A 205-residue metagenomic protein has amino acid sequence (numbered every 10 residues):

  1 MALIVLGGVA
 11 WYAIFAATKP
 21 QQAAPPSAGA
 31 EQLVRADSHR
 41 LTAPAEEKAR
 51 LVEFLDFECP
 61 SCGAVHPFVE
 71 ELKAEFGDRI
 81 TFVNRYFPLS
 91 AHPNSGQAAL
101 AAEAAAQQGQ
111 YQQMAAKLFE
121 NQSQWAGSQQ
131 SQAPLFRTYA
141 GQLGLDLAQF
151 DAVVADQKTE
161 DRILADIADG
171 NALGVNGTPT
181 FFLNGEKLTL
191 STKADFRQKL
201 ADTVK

Functional and structural regions predicted by a protein language model:
M1-A17, Y139-K205: C-terminal cap of thioredoxin/glutaredoxin-like
M1-S90, L164-I167, D202-K205: Extracytoplasmic thiol/disulfide redox context detector
K48, E58-V65, A91-S95, Q107-Y111 (+6 more regions): Solvent-exposed, acidic/flexible segments
L55, Y86, L118, V154 (+1 more regions): A mature extracytoplasmic/lumenal domain signature
A64-E71, G96-L100, Q113, K117 (+6 more regions): Extracytoplasmic/secreted proteins, especially bacterial periplasmic and envelope-associated proteins
E70, G77, G109, F119-S123 (+4 more regions): Residue-level detector of secondary-structure transition/capping positions
E75-A140: Structural microenvironment flanking redox-active thiols in thiol-disulfide oxidoreductases
